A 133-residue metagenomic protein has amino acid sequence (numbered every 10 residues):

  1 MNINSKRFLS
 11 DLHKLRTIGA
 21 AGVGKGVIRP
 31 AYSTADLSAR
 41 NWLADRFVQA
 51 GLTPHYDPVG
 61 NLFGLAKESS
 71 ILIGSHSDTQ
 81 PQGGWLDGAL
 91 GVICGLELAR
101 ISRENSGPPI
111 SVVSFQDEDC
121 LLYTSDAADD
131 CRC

Functional and structural regions predicted by a protein language model:
N2-S33: N-terminal capping segment at the start of a domain
S10-L12, L121-S125: Metal-dependent peptidase/peptidase-like ectodomains
A21-A66: A non-catalytic alpha/beta surface segment that caps or lines the substrate-entry region of metallo-dependent hydrolase
A50, L62-L86: Catalytic-core environment of secreted peptidases
I73, W85-Q116: Alpha-helical metal-binding/catalytic segments enriched in His/Glu/Asp
S77-T79, V113-L121: Acidic, glycine-rich active-site loops and adjacent beta-strand->loop/helix elements that engage anionic groups
Y123-C133: Single conserved hydrophobic/aromatic residue that forms the stacking wall/gate of nucleotide- or nucleobase-binding
